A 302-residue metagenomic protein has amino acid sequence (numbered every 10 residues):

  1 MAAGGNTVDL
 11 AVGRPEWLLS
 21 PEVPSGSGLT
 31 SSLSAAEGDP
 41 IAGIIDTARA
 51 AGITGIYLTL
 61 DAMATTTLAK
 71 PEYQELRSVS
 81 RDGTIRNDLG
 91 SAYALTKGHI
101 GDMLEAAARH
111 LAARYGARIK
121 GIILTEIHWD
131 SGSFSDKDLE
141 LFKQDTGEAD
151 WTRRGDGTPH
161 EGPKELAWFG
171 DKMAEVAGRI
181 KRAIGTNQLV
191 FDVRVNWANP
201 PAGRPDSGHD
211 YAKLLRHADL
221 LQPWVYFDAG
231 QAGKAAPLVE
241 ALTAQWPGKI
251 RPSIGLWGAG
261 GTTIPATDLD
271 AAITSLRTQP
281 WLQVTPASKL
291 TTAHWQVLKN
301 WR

Functional and structural regions predicted by a protein language model:
M1, A11-S20, T30-D39, A64-L68 (+5 more regions): Acidic-and-aromatic substrate-binding clefts and catalytic sites of carbohydrate-active enzymes
M1-A2, S27-A50, T54, A106 (+1 more regions): Aromatic- and glycine-enriched glycan-recognition loops and surfaces that form the carbohydrate-binding subsites
M1-L19, R114-G121, K213-L221, S275-Q283: Catalytic domains of carbohydrate-active enzymes, especially glycoside hydrolases
L18-G38, R86-E105, P159-K172, W224-A229 (+1 more regions): The substrate-binding groove and active-site-proximal loops of carbohydrate-active enzymes, especially glycoside
G26-G28, S32, A64-D88, L124-G157: Aromatic- and acidic-residue-enriched segments that line the glycan-binding/catalytic groove of carbohydrate-active
G38-D46, G55-R114: Active-site-adjacent "subsite" loops/lids of carbohydrate-active enzymes
G55-D61, I119-D130, G155-S207, P247-G260: Aromatic-lined carbohydrate-recognition surfaces of secreted/lumenal glycan-active proteins
A212-K213, H217-R302: Substrate-binding cleft of secreted/luminal carbohydrate-active enzymes
